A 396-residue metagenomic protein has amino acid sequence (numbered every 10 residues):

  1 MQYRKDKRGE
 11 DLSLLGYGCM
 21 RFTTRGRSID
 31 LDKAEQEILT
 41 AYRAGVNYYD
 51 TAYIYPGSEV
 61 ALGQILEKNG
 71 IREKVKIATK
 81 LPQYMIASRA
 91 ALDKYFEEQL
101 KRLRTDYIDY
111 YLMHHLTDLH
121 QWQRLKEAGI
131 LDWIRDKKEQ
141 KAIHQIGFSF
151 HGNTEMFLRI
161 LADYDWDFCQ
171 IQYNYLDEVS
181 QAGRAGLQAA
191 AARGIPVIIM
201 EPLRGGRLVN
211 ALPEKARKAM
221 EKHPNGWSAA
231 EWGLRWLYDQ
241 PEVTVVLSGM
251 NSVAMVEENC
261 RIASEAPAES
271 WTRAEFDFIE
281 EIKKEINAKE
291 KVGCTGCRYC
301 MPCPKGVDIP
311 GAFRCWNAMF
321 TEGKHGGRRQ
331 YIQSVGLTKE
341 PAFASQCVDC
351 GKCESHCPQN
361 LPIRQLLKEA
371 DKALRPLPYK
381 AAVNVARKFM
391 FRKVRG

Functional and structural regions predicted by a protein language model:
M1-V75: N-terminal binding-site loop/beta-alpha segment at the start of enzyme catalytic domains that lines or forms
D6, Y17, A41, Y49 (+12 more regions): Conserved, mostly hydrophobic/aromatic
R25-G26, L39, R43, I86-M200 (+3 more regions): Glycine/proline-rich, positively charged, aromatic-decorated active-site loop/lid region on the catalytic face
V46, L66, A185-G396: Structured C-terminal cap/extension of enzyme domains
N47-Y53, H144-F148, Q170-I171, V245-L247 (+1 more regions): Short catalytic-loop micro-motif centered on adjacent basic/acidic residues
V60-T79, L131-Q140, A192: Alpha-helix-loop-beta-strand connector modules within alpha/beta enzyme cores
E73-K76, D165-Q172, P267-A274: Short hydrophobic/aromatic-enriched beta-strand-loop microsegments
E73-M85, Y111-H114: A short, structured active-site edge motif that brings together acidic residues
